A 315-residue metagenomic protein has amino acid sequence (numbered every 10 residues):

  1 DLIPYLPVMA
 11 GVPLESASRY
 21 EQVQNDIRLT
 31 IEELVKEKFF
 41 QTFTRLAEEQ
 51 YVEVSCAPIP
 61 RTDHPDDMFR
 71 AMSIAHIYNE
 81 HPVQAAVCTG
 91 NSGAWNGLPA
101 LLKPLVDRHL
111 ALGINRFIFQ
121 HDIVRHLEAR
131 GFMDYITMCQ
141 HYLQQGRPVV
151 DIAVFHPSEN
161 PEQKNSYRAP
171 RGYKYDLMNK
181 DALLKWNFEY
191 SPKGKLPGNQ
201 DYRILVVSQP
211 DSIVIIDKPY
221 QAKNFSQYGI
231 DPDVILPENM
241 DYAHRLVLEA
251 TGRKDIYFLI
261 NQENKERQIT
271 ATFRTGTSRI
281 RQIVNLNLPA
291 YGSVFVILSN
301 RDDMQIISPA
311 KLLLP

Functional and structural regions predicted by a protein language model:
D1-P315: Carbohydrate-binding surfaces of carbohydrate-active enzymes
